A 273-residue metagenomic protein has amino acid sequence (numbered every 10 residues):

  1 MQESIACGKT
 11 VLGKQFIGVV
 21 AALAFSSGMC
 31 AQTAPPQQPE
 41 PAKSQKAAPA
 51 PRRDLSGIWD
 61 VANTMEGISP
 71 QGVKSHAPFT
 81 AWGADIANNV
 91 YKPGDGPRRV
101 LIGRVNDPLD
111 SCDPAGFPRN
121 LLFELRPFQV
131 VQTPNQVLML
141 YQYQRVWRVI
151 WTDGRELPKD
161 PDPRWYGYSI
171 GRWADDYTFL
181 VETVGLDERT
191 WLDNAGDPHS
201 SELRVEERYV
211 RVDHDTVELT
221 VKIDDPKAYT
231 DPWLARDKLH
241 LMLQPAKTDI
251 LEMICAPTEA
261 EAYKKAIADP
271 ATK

Functional and structural regions predicted by a protein language model:
M1-G13: N-terminal secretory signal peptides that target proteins for export/translocation
Q2-E3, G18, C30-K273: PEST-like low-complexity, intrinsically disordered acidic/proline/serine-rich tracts that flank trafficking/processing
G8-K9, S26, A47: A general, composition-driven signal for non-globular sequence regions
G13-G28: Bacterial N-terminal signal peptides
